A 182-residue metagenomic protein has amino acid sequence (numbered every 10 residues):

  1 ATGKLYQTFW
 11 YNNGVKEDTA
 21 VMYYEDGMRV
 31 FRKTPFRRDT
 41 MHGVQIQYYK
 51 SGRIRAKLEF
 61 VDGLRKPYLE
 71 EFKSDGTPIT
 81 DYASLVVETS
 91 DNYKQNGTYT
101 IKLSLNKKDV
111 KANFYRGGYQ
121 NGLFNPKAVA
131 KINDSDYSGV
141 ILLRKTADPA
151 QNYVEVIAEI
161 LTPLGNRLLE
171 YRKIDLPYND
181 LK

Functional and structural regions predicted by a protein language model:
A1-K182: Glycine/tyrosine- and acidic-biased, solvent-exposed loop/turn segments at the edges of beta-strands
